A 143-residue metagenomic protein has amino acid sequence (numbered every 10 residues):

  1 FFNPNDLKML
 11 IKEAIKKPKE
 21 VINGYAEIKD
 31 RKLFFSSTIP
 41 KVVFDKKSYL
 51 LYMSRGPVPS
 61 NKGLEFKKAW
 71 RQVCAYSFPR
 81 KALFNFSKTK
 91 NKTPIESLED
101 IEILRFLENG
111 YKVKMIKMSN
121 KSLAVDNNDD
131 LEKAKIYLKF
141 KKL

Functional and structural regions predicted by a protein language model:
F1-N3, A124: Nucleotide-sugar-dependent glycosyltransferase donor-binding/catalytic pocket residues
N3-K92: Conserved core of the sugar-phosphate nucleotidyltransferase
K67-L143: Conserved alpha/beta core of the MobA/IspD/sugar-nucleotide pyrophosphorylase nucleotidyltransferase superfamily
